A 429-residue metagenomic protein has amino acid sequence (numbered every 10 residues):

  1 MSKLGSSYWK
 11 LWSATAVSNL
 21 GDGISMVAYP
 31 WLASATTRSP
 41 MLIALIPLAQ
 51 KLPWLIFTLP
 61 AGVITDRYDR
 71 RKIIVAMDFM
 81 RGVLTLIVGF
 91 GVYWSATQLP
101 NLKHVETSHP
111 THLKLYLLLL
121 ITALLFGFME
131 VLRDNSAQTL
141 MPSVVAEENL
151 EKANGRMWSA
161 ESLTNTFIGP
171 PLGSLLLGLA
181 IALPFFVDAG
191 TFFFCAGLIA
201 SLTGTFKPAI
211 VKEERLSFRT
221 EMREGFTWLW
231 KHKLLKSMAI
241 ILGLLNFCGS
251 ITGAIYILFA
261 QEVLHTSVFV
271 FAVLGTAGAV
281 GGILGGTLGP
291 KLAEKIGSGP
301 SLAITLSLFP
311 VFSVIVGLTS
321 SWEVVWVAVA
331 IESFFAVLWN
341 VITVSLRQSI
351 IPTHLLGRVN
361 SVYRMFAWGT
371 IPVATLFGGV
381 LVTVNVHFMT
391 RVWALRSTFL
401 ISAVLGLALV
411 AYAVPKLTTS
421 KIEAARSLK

Functional and structural regions predicted by a protein language model:
M1-Y8, G204-I240: Juxtamembrane intracellular "pre-TM" segments in multi-pass secondary transporters
W9-Y29, L45-T65, D69-T85, L117-L175 (+8 more regions): Substrate-agnostic recognition of the 12-TM MFS/MFS-like secondary transporter fold
A28, T37-A44, G155, V268-G275: Small-residue hotspots at the loop-to-helix junctions and early N-terminal turns of transmembrane alpha-helices
P30-T36, G89-E106, F167-V187, E262-V263 (+1 more regions): Transmembrane alpha-helix termini and helix-breaking/packing motifs in multi-pass membrane transporters
S34, I87-V88, F126, I199 (+3 more regions): MFS-fold secondary transporters
I56, P60, R67, I73 (+8 more regions): C-terminal transmembrane bundle of multi-pass solute transporters/carriers
F79-T111, S307-S320: C-terminal ends and interior cores of transmembrane alpha-helices in multi-pass membrane transporters/permeases
S95, T139, S143, F185-L216 (+1 more regions): Helix-loop junctions on the cytosolic side of multi-pass membrane transporters, especially the intracellular loop
